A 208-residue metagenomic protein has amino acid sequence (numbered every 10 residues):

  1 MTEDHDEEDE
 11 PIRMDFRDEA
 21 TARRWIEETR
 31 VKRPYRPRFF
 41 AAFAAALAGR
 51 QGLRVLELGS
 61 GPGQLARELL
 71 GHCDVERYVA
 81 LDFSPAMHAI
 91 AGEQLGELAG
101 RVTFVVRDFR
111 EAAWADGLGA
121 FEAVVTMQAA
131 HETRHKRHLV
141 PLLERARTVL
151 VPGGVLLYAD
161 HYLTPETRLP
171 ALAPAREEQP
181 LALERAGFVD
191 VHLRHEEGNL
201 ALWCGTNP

Functional and structural regions predicted by a protein language model:
T2-G49: Conserved class I S-adenosyl-L-methionine
P62-C73: Conserved SAM-binding loop of SAM-dependent methyltransferases across substrates and taxa, primarily the Class I
R77-D82: Conserved SAM-binding motif I beta-strand of class I
S84-A86: Conserved SAM/SAH-binding beta-strand->alpha-helix loop
A91-G92: Conserved SAM-binding loop
W114-V124: A short acidic, Gly/Pro-enriched loop at the edge of an enzyme's catalytic core that lines a small-molecule cofactor
T133-R145: A short, conserved alpha-helix within the catalytic core of class I
G153-D160: Conserved beta-strand signature within the Rossmann-like core of class I S-adenosyl-L-methionine
